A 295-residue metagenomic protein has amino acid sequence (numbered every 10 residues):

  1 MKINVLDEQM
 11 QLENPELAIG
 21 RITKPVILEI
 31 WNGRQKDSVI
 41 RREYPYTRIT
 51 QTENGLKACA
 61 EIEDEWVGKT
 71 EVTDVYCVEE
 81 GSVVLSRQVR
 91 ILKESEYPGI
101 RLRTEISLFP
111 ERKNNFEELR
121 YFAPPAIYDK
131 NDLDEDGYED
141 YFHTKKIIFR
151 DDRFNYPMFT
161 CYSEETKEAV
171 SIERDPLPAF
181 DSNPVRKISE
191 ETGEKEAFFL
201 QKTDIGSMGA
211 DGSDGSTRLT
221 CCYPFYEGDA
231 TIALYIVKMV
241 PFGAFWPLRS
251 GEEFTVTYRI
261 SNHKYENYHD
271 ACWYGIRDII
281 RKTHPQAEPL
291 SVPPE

Functional and structural regions predicted by a protein language model:
M1-S250: Beta-strand/loop-rich accessory regions of lumenal/periplasmic or secreted enzymes, predominantly carbohydrate-active
F245-C272: Short Pro-Gly-centered flexible turn/kink motifs
Y265-E295: An acidic-aromatic substrate-binding cleft motif
